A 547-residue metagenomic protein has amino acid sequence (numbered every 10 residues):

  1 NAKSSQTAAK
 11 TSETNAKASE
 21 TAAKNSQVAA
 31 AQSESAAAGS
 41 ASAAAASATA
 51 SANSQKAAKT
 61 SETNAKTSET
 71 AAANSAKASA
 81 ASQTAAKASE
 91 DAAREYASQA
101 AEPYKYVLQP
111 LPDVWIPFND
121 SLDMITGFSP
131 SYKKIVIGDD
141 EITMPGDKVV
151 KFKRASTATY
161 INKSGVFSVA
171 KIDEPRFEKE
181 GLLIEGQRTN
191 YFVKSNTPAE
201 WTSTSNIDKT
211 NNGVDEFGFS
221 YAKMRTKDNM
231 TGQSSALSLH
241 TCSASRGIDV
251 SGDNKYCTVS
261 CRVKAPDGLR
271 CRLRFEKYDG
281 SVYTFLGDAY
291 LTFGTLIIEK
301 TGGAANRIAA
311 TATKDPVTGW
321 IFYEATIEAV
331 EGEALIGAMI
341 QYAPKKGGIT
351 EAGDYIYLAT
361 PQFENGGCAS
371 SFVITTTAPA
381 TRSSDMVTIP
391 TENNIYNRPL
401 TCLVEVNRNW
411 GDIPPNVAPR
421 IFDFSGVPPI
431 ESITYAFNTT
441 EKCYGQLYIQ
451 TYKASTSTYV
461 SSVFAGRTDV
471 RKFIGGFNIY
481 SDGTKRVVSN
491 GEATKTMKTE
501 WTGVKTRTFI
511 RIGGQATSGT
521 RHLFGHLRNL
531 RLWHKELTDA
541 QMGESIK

Functional and structural regions predicted by a protein language model:
N1-Q109, D113-I116, D123: Extended alpha-helical stalk/coiled-coil segments
E95-K547: Extracellular and organelle-lumenal recognition/adhesion modules and their flexible linkers in secreted
